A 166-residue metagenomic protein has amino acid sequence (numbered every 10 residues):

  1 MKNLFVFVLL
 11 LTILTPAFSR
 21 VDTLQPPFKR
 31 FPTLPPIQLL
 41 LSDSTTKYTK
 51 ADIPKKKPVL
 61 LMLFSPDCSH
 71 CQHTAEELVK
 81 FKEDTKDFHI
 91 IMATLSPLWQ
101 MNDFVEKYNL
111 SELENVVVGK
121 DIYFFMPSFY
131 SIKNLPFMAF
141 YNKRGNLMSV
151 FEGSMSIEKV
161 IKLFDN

Functional and structural regions predicted by a protein language model:
L4-I13: Sec-dependent N-terminal signal peptides
R20-A51: N-terminal "domain-start" segment that seeds a small globular fold
P35, V59, L135-P136: Short loop/turn microsegments at loop-to-beta-strand junctions
L39-L41, L63, F140: Hydrophobic beta-strand positions
T49-Q72, L78: Short active-site neighborhood of thiol/selenol oxidoreductases, capturing the structured segment around
Q72-N109, F125-S128: Structural microenvironment flanking redox-active thiols in thiol-disulfide oxidoreductases
Y108-A139: Short, internal strand/loop/helix patches that form the active-site neighborhood or redox-interaction surface
N134, F140-N166: Thiol-/selenol-based redox modules, centered on thioredoxin-like and closely related oxidoreductase domains
